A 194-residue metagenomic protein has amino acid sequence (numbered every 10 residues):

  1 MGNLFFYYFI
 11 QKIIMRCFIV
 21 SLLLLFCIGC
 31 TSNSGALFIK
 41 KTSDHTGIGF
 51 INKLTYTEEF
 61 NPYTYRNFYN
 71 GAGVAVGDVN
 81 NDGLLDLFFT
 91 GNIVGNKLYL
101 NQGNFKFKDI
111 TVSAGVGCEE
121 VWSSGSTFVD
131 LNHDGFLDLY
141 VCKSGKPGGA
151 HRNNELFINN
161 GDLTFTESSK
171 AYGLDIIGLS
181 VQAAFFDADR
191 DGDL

Functional and structural regions predicted by a protein language model:
M1-F5, D191-D193: Short intrinsically disordered, low-complexity coil segments enriched in acidic
G2-N3, Q11-F18: Positively charged n-region of N-terminal signal peptides that target proteins for export
N3-F9, A36, L98: Carboxylate-rich, polar loop motifs that coordinate divalent cations or form catalytic acidic clusters
Y7-K12, L25: Low-complexity intrinsically disordered segments
I19-I28: Bacterial N-terminal signal peptides
C30-L194: Acidic, glycine/proline-rich Ca2+-coordinating loop motifs
